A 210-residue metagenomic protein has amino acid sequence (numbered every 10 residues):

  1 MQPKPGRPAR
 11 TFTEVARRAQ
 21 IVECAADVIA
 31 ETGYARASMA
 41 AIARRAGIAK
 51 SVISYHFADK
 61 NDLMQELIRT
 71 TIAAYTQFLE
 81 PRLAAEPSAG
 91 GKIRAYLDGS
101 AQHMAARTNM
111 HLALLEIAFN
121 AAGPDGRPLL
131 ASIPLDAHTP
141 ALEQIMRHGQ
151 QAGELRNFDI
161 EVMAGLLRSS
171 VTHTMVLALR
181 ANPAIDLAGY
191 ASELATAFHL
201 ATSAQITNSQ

Functional and structural regions predicted by a protein language model:
M1-A16, N208-Q210: N-terminal intrinsically disordered/low-complexity leader segments
R17-A25, I42, L67-T71, Y75 (+2 more regions): Generic hydrophobic, amphipathic alpha-helix propensity
Q20, C24, V28-D62, E66: Helix-turn-helix
E66, Q77-N109, M163-L167, A188-A191 (+1 more regions): Hydrophobic alpha-helical connector segments
A73-T76, E80-P81, A106, P124-Q151 (+1 more regions): Amphipathic alpha-helical packing segments from all-alpha helical-bundle domains
D98, Q144, R156-L177, G189-H199: Hydrophobic alpha-helical segments that form the core of small-molecule binding pockets and/or dimer interfaces
M104-D125, L179: Amphipathic alpha-helical segments used for helix-helix packing
